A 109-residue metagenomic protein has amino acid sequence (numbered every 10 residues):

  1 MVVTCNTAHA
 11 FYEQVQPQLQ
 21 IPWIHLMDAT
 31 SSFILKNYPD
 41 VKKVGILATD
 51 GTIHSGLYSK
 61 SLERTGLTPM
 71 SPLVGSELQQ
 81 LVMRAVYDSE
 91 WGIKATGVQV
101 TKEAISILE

Functional and structural regions predicted by a protein language model:
V2-E109: Non-catalytic structural scaffold of enzyme domains
